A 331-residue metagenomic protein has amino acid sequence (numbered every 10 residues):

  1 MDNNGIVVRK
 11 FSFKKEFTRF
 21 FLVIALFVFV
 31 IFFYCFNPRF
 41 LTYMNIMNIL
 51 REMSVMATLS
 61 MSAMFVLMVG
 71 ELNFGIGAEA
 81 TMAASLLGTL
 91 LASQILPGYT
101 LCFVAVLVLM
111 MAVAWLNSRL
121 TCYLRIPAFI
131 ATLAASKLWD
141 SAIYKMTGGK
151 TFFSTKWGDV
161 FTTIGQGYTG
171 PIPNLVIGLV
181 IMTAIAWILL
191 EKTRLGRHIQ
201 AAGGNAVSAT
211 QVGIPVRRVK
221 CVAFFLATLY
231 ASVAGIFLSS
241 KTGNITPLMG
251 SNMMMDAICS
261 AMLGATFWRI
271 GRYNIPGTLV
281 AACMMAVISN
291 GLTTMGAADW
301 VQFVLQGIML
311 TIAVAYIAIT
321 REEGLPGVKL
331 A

Functional and structural regions predicted by a protein language model:
M1-I31, G204, T210-R218, N290-A331: Cytosolic-side transmembrane-helix boundaries in multi-pass membrane proteins
L22-Y34, A63, L107-M110, S136-D140 (+5 more regions): Hydrophobic core segments of alpha-helical transmembrane domains in multi-pass membrane transport and ion-translocation
V28, F32-Q94, L120-R125, L263-I275 (+1 more regions): Single transmembrane alpha-helix segments in multi-pass membrane proteins
P38-N48, I143-Y144, L190, G196 (+2 more regions): Inter-helical junctions in multi-pass inner-membrane proteins, predominant in energy-converting antiporter-like
I95-S136, A184, V280-A281: Alpha-helical transmembrane segments within multi-pass membrane transporters and channels
G98-V106, A112-N117, Y168-I245: Helix-loop-helix "hairpin" substructures at the membrane interface of multi-pass membrane proteins
L124, A128-K192, V219-V222, K241-G250 (+2 more regions): Transmembrane helix-bundle core of multi-pass membrane transporters and related energy-transducing complexes
A231, K241-V304: Transmembrane alpha-helical segments in multi-pass inner-membrane proteins
